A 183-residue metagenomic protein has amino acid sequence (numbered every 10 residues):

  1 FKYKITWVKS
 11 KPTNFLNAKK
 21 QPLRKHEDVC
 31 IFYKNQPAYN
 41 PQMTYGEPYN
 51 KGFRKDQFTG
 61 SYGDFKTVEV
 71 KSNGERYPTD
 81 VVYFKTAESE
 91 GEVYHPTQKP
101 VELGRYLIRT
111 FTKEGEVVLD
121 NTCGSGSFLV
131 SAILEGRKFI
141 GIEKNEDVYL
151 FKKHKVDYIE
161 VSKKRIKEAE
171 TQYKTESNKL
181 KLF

Functional and structural regions predicted by a protein language model:
F1-K155, I159: Core catalytic lobe of class I
K164-F183: S-adenosyl-L-methionine
